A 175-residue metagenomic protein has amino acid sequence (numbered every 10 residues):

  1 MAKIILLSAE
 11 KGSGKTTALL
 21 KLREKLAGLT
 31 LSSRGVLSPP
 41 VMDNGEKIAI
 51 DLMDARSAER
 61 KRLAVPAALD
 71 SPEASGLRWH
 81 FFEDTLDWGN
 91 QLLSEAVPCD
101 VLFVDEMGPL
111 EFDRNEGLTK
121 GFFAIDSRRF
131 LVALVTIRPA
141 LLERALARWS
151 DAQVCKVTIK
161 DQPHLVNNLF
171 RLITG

Functional and structural regions predicted by a protein language model:
A2, S94, G108-G175: Replace "adjacent to P-loop NTPase cores in ATP/GTP-dependent enzymes" with "adjacent to NTP-binding cores
K3, R60-A68, R78-L92, A152-K156: Conserved mixed alpha/beta catalytic, RNA-binding, or beta-rich assembly cores of soluble enzyme, regulatory
L7: Hydrophobic anchor at the beta1->P-loop junction of P-loop NTPases
K11: The conserved Walker
K15: Conserved lysine of the Walker
A18: Hydrophobic positions on the alpha1 helix immediately C-terminal to the Walker A/P-loop
R23-G76: N-terminal phosphate/diphosphate-binding loop that engages ATP/GTP or pyrophosphate donors across diverse enzyme folds
S71-D113, G117-F123: Phosphate-binding/switch loop-helix module in NTP-utilizing enzymes
